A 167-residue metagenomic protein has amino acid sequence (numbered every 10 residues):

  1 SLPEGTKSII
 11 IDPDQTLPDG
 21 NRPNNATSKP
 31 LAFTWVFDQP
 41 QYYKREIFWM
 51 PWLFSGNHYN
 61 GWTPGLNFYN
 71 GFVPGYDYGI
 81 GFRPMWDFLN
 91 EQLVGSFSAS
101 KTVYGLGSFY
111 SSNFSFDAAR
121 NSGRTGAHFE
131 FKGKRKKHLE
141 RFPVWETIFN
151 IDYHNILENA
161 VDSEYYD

Functional and structural regions predicted by a protein language model:
S1-P3, E130: Exposed aromatic-hydrophobic patches
L2, I11-G107, R135-P143, V161-D167: Outer-membrane beta-barrel initiation region
G5-K7: Exposed beta-strand face motif in extracellular beta-rich ectodomains
P51-S55, F82-W86, F114-R120, F129-F131 (+1 more regions): Transmembrane beta-barrel strands of outer-membrane/channel proteins
N60-G61, S122-G126: Phosphate/oxyanion-binding active-site loops and adjacent basic polyanion-contact surfaces
S98-K101, D117-N121: Outer membrane beta-barrel translocator domains of Type V secretion systems
Y110: Aromatic/basic micro-patches that form nucleic-acid/chromatin recognition or nuclease catalytic surfaces
